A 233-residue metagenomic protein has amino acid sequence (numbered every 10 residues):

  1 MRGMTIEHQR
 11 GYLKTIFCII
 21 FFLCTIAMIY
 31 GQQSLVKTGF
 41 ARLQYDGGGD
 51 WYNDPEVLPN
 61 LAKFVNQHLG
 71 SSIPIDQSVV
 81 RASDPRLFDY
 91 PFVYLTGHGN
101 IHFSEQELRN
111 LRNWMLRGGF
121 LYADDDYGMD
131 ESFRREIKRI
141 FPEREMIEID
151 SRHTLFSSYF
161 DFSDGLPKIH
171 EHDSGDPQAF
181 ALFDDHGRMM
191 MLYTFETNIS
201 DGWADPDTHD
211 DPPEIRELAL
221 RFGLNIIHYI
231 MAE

Functional and structural regions predicted by a protein language model:
M1-L13: N-terminal secretory signal peptides that target proteins for export/translocation
I16-A27: Bacterial N-terminal signal peptides
Y30-F92, H98-G99, M190, N198-I199 (+1 more regions): Aromatic-Pro/Gly-enriched surface loop or interdomain linker that acts as a lid/target-recognition segment
K37-G39, G47-G48, E56-V57, D130-D207 (+1 more regions): An acidic, glycine-rich "communication" segment
F40, F92-E131: Short alpha-beta junction capping motif
S71-R81, A123-D126, R144-R152: Surface-exposed patches in mature extracellular/periplasmic domains of secreted proteins
I75-A82, S104-R109, G175-Q178: Alpha-helical scaffolding within the catalytic cores of extracellular/periplasmic polymer-degrading hydrolases
